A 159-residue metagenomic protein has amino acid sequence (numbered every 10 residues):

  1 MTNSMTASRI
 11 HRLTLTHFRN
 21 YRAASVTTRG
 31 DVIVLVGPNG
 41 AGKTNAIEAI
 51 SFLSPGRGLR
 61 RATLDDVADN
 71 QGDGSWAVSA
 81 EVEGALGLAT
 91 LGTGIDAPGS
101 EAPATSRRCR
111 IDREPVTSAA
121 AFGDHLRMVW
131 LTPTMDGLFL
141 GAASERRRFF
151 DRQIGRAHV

Functional and structural regions predicted by a protein language model:
M1-F52: Pre-Walker A-like glycine/lysine-rich segment at the N-terminus of P-loop NTPase domains
S54-E145, F150-D151: Nucleotide-state sensing region of NTPase/ATPase domains
A157-V159: Conserved small/polar residues in nucleotide/adenosyl-binding loops
